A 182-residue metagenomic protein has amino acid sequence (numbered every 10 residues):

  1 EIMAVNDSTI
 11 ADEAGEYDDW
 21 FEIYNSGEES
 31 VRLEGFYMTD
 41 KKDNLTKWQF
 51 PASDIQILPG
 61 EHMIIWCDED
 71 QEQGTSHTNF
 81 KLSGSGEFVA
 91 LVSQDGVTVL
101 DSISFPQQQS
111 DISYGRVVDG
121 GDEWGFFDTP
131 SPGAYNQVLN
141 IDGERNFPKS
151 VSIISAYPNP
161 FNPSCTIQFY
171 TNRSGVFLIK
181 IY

Functional and structural regions predicted by a protein language model:
E1-S155, N162-C165: Intrinsically disordered, low-complexity linkers and terminal tails enriched in Ser/Thr/Pro/Gly with interspersed basic
F36, F177-I179: Short beta-strand elements bearing conserved aromatic residues within extracellular beta-rich modules
P158-N162, I181-Y182: Short, glycine-anchored, charge-dense loop/turn motifs used at functional sites
C165-T171: Aromatic/hydrophobic beta-strand junction motif of beta-rich domains
N172-V176: Short proline/glycine-enriched turn/loop motifs at strand-loop junctions of beta-rich domains
